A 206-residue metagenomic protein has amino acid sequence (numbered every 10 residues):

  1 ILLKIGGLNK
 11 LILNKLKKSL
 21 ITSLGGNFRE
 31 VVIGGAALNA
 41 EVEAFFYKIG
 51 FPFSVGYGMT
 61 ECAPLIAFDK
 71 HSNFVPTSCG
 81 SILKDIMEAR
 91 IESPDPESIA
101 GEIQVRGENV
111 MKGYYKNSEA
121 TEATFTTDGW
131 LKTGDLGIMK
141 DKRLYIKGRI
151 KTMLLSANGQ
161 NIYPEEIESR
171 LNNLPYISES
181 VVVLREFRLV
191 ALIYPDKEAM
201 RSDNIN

Functional and structural regions predicted by a protein language model:
I1-F74, E88, I177-S178: Gly/Ser/Thr-rich phosphate-binding loop
G35, A89, K142-R143, L171 (+1 more regions): Residue-level signal for inorganic ion chemistry
P76, S118, W130, Q160-P164 (+2 more regions): Amphipathic alpha-helical segments in well-structured domains
T77-L83, F125-D128: Short Gly/Pro-enriched turn/cap motifs at secondary-structure boundaries
D85-M87, G101, L189: Change "...and in nucleic-acid phosphodiester-cleaving endonucleases..." to "...and in nucleic-acid processing enzymes
R90, D95-S156: Conserved ATP-binding/catalytic segment of the ANL
E92, L136, N173-E198: C-terminal boundary motif of the adenylate-forming
V110, R143-N172, A199-N206: Adenylate-forming
